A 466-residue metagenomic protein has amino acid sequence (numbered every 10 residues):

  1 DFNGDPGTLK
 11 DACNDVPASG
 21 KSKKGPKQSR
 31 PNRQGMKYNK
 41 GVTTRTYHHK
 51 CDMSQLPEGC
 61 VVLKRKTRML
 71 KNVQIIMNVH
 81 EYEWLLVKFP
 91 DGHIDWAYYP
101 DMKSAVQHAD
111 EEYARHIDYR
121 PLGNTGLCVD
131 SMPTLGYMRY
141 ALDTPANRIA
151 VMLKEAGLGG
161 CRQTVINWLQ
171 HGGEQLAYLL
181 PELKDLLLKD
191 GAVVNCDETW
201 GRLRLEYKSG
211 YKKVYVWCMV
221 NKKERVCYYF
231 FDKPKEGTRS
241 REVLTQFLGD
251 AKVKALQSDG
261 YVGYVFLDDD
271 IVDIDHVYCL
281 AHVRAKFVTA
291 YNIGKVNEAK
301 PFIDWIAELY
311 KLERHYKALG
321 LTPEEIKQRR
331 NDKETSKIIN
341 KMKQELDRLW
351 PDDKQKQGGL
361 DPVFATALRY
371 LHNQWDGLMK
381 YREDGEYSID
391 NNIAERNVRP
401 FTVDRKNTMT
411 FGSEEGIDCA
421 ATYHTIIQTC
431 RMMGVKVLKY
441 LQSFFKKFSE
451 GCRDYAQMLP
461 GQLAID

Functional and structural regions predicted by a protein language model:
D1-G123, C196, R329-E334, I339: Short, flexible loop/hinge motifs at secondary-structure junctions
Q28-N39, I94-D466: Catalytic center-proximal scaffold of phosphoryl-transfer enzymes
